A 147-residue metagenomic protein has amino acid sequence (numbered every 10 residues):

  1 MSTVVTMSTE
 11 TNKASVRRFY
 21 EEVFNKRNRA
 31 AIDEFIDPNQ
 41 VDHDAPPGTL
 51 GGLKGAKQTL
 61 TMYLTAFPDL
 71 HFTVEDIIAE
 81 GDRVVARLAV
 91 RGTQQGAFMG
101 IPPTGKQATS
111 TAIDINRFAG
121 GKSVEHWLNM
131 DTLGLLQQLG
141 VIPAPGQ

Functional and structural regions predicted by a protein language model:
M1-Q147: C-terminal and inter-domain tail/linker signature
